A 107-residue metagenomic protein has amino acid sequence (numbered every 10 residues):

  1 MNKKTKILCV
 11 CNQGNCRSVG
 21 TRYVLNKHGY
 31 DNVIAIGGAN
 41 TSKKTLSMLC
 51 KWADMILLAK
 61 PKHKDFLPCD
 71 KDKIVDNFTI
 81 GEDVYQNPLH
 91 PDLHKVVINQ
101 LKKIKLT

Functional and structural regions predicted by a protein language model:
M1-T107: Short polar/charged helix/loop
